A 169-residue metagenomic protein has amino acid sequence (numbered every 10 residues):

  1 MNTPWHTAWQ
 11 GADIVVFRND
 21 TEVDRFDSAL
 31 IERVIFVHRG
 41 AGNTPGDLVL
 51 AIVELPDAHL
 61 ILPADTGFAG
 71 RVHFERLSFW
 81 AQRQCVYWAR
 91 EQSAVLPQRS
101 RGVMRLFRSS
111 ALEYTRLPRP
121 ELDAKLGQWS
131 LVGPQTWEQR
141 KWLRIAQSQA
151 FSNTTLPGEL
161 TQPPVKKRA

Functional and structural regions predicted by a protein language model:
M1-A169: Eukaryotic intrinsically disordered, low-complexity regulatory linkers and tails enriched in Ser/Thr/Pro
